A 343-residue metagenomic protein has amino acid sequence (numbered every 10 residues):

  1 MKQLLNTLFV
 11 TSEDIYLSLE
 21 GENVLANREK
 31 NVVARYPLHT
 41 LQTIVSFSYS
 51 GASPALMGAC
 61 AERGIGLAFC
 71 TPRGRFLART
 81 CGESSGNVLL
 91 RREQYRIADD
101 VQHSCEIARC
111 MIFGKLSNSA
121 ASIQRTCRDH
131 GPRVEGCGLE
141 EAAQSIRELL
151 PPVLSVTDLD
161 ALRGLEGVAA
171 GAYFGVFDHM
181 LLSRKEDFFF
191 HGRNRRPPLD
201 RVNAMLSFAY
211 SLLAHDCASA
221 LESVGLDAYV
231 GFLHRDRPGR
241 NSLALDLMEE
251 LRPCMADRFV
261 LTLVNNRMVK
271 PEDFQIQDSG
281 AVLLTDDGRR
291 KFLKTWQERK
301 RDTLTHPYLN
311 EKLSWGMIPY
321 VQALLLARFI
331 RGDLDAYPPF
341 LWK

Functional and structural regions predicted by a protein language model:
M1-E20, E29, R35, N87-K343: Active-site helix-to-loop segments that bind/position phosphate- or nucleotide-bearing substrates and donors across
M1-P72, G82-E83: Terminal-proximal segments
T40, S48-A121: A surface-exposed, charged beta-strand/loop segment in the N-terminal or early-internal portion of soluble proteins
